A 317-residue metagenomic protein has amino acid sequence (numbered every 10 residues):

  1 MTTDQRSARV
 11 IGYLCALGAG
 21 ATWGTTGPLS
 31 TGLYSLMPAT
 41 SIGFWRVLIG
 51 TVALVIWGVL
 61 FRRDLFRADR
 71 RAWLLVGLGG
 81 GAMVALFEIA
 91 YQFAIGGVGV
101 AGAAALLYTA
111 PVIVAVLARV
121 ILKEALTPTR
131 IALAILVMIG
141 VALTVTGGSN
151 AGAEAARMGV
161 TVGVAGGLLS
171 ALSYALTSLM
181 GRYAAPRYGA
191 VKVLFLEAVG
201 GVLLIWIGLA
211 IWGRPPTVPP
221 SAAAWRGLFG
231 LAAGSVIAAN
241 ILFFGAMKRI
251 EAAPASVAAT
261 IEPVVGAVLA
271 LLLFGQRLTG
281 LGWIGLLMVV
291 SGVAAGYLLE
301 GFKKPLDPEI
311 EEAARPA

Functional and structural regions predicted by a protein language model:
M1-F44, L48, V52, A82 (+3 more regions): Glycine-/small-residue-enriched transmembrane alpha-helix faces in small-molecule transporters and effluxers
V10-C15, S41-L60, L74-L78, A132-I139 (+2 more regions): Hydrophobic alpha-helical transmembrane segments of multi-pass integral membrane proteins, especially transporters
G20, F44-W45, V84, E88 (+3 more regions): Helix-helix packing/entry segments at the starts of transmembrane helices
T22-G27, V55, F61-G102, L107 (+2 more regions): Specific transmembrane alpha-helical segments of multi-pass solute transporters/efflux pumps, especially DMT/EamA
P28-A39, L65, G96, V145-V160 (+2 more regions): Membrane-interface helix termini and inter-helical loops of multi-pass transporters
L36, G97, K123-A125, R187 (+2 more regions): Helix-loop interface residues and adjacent transmembrane-helix termini in multi-pass membrane transporters, primarily
S41-V52, Y91-A125, R130, S170 (+1 more regions): Specific alpha-helical transmembrane segments that line the substrate/conduction pathway and gating interfaces
L54, L126-S149, I205, F229 (+3 more regions): Hydrophobic transmembrane alpha-helices of multi-pass small-molecule transport proteins
